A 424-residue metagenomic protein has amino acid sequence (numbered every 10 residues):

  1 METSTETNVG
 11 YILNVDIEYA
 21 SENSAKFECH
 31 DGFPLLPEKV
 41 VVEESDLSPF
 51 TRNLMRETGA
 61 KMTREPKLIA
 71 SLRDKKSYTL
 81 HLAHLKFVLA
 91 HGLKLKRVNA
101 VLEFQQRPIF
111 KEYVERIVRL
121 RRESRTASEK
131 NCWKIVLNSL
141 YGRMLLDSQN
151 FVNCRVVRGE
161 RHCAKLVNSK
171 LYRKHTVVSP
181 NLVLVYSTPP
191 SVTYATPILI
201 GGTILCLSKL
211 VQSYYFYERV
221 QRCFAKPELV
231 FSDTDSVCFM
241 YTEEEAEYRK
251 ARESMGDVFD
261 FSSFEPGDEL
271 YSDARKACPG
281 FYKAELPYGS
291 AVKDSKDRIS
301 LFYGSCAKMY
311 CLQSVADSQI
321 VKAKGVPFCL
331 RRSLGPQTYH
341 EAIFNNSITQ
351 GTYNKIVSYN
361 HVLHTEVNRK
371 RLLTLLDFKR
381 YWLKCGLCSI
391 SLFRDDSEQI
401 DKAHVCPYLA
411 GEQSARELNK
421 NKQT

Functional and structural regions predicted by a protein language model:
M1-T424: Conserved acidic
